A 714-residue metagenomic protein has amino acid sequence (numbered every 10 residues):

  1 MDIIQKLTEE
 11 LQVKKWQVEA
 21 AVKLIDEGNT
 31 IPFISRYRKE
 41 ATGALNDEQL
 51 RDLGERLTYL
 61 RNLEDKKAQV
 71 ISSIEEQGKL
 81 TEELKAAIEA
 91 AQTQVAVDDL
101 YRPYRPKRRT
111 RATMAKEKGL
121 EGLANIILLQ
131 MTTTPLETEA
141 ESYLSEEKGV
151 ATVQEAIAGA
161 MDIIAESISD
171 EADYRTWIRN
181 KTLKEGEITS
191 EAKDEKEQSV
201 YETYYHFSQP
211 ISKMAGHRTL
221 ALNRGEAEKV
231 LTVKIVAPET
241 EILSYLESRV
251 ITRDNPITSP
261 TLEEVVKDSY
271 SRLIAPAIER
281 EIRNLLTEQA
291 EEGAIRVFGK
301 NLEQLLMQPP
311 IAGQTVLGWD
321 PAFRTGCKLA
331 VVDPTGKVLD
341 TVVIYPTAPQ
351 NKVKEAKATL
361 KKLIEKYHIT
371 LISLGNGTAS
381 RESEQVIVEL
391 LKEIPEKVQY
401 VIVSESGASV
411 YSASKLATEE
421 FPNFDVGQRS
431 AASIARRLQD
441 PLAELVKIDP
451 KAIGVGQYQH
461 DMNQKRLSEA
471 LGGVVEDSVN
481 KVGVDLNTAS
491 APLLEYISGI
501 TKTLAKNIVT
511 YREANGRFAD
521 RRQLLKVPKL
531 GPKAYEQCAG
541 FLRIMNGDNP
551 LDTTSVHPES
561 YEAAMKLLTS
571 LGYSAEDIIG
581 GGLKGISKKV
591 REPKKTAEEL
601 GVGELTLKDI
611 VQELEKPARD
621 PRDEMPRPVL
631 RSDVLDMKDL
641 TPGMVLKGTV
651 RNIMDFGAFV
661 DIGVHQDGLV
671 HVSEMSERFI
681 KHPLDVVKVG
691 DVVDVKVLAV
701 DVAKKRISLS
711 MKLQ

Functional and structural regions predicted by a protein language model:
V18, T341-A348, L371, A413-V426 (+6 more regions): Short beta-alpha connecting loops at secondary-structure transitions that line or flank enzyme active sites
K23-D26, P103, M114-E117, A221-G225 (+16 more regions): Replace "in large, NTP-powered and nucleic-acid-processing enzymes" with "in large, NTP-powered factors and other
T30-I31, T42, N46-E147, K481-E624 (+3 more regions): Accessory alpha-helical DNA-binding modules that contact the DNA backbone or grooves
Q49-R51, Y59, L63-G318, A322-S412 (+2 more regions): Duplex nucleic acid-engaging cores and interfaces of nucleic-acid transaction enzymes
A96, V401, G407, S412-V482 (+1 more regions): Long, charge-rich intrinsically disordered scaffolds of nucleic-acid metabolism proteins
E139-V153, F207-S208, Y245-Y270, I274 (+3 more regions): Low-complexity, acidic/Ser/Thr- and charged residue-rich accessory regions of DNA metabolism proteins
R179-I188, W319-F323, G377-A379, V403-V410 (+5 more regions): A glycine-rich phosphate-binding loop feature that marks nucleotide/adenosyl-phosphate handling sites
E281-G299, A452-G483, E598-P642: Long, charged amphipathic helices and adjacent flexible linkers at domain junctions
